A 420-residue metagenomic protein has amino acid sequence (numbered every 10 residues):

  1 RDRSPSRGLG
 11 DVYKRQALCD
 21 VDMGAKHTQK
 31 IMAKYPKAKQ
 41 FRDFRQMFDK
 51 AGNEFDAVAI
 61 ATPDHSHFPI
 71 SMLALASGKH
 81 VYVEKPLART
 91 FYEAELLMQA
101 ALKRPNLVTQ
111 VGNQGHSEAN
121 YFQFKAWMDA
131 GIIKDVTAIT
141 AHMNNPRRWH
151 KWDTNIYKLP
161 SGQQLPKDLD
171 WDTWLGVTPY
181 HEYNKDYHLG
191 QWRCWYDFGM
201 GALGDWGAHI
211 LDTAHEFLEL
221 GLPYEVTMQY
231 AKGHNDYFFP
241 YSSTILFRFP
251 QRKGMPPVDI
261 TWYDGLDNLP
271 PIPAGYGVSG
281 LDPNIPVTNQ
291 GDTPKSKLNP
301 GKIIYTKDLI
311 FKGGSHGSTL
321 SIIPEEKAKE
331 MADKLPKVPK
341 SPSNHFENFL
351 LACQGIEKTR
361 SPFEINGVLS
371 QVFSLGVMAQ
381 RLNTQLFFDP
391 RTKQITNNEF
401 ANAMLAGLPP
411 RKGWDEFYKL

Functional and structural regions predicted by a protein language model:
D2-Y13: Single conserved hydrophobic/aromatic residue that forms the stacking wall/gate of nucleotide- or nucleobase-binding
V12, F68-S117, G131: Beta-strand-loop-alpha-helix segment that lines the small-molecule cofactor/substrate pocket of alpha/beta enzymes
K14-M32: NAD(P)-binding Rossmann-fold cofactor-contacting core
Q16, D56, T137: Conserved acidic residues
K39-I60: A structured beta-alpha segment of the ubiquitous adenosine-cofactor-binding alpha/beta core
T62-H65: N-terminal glycine-rich "phosphate-gripper" loop used for MgATP/nucleotide binding and carboxylate activation
K103-Q110, G115-M228, H234-Y237, I245 (+3 more regions): Predominantly a Rossmann-like dinucleotide-binding segment in NAD(P)-dependent oxidoreductases
K185, F198-F217, Y241-T244, K253 (+2 more regions): C-terminal helical cap and adjacent loop that interface with cofactors, partners, or active-site loops
